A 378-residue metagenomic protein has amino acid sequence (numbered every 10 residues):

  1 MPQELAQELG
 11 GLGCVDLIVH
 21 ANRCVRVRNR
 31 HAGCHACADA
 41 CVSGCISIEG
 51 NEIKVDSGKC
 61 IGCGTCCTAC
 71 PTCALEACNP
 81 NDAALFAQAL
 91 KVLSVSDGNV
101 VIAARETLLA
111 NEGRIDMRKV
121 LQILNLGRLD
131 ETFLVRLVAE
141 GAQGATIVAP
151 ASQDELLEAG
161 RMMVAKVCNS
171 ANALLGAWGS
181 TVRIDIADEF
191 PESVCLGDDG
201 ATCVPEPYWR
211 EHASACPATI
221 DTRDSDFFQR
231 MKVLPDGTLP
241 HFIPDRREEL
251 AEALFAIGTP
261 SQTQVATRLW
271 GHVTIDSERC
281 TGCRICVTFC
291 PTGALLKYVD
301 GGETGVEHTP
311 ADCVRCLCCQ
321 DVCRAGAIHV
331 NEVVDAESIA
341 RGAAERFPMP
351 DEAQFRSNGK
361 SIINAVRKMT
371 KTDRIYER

Functional and structural regions predicted by a protein language model:
M1-A40, G44, D97-A110, V182-T281 (+3 more regions): Ferredoxin-type iron-sulfur electron-transfer modules and their immediate structural context
M1-G11, D16, N22, R26 (+3 more regions): Flanking helices and flexible, charged tails adjoining ferredoxin-like Fe-S electron-transfer domains in multi-subunit
V15-I18, R30-D56, T65-D82, I275 (+2 more regions): Iron-sulfur cluster-binding cysteine motifs and their immediate structural context in ferredoxin-like electron-transfer
S43, M117, G179-T181, A325: A generic structural signal for alpha->beta connector loops
V167-T181, D185: Long C-terminal interaction/binding lobes of large macromolecular proteins
T304-E307: A cross-kingdom feature marking solvent-exposed beta-strand/loop segments within repeated, beta-rich binding/scaffold
